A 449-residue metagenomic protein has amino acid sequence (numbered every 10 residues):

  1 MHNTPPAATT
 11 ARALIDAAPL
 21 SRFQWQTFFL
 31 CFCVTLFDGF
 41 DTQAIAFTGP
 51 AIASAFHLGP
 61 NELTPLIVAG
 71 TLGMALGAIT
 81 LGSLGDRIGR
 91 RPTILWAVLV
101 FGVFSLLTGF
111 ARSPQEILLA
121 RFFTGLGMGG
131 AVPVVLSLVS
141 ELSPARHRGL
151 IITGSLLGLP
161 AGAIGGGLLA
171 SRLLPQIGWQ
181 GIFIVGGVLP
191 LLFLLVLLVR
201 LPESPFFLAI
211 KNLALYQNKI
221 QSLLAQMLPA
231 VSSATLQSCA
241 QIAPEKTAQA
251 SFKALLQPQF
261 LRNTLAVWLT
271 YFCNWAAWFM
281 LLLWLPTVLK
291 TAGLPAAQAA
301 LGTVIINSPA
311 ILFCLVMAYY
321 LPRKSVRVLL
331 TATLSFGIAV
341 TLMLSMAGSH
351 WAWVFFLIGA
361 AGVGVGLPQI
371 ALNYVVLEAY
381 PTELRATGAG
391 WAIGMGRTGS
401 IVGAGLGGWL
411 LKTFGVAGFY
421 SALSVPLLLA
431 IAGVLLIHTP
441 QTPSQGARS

Functional and structural regions predicted by a protein language model:
M1-F40: Cytosolic juxtamembrane N-terminal segment immediately preceding the first transmembrane helix of multi-pass
I45-A46, L256-C314: Extracytoplasmic gate region of multi-pass secondary transporters
H57, G89, F110-E116, G127 (+2 more regions): Helix-breaking motifs and short loop linkers at transmembrane-helix boundaries and internal kinks in secondary membrane
L76-P114: Conserved MFS/SLC helix-loop-helix module at the cytosolic interface between two early adjacent transmembrane helices
I79-G89, C314-S325: Helix-to-loop junctions at the C-terminal end of transmembrane segments in multipass secondary transporters
V100, F104, Q115-F123, A352-A360: Paired small-residue
A120-L157: Cytoplasmic helix-loop-helix junction between adjacent transmembrane helices in 12-TM secondary transporters
W179-A243, A432-S449: Central mid-sequence intracellular linker of multi-pass
